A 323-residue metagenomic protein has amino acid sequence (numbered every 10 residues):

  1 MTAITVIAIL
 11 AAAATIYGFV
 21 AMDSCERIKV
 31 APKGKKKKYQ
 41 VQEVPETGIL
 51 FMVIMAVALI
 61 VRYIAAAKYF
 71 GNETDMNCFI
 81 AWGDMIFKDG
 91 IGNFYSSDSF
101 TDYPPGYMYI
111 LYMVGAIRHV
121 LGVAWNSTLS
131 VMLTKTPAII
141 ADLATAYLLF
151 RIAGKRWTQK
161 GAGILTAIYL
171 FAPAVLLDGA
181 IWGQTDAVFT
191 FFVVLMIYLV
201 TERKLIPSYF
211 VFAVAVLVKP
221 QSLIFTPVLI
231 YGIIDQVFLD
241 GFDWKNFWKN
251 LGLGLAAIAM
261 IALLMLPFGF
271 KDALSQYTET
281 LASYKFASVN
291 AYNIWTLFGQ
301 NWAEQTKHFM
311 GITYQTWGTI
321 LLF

Functional and structural regions predicted by a protein language model:
M1-I64, G154, A162-I164, L255: Start-transfer (signal-anchor) and selected internal transmembrane alpha helices of multi-pass inner/ER membrane
A58, L165-F171, F212, V216: Short helix- or helix-capping micro-motifs that position conserved polar/aromatic residues at function-defining sites
D75-D102, G106, M113-V123, F270-Y277: Extracytosolic helix-loop segments that constitute the early lumenal/periplasmic catalytic or substrate-binding loops
M132-W157, F323: Transmembrane-helix motifs of polytopic, lipid-linked glycan transferases
P137-I140, A167-F171, V175-V193, V218 (+1 more regions): Multi-pass, polyprenyl lipid-linked donor-dependent membrane glycosyltransferases
A146, T280-F323: Aromatic/glycine/proline-enriched transmembrane-helix motif characteristic of membrane-embedded glycan-assembly enzymes
L148-R151, V188-L205: Specific aromatic-rich, kink-prone transmembrane helix
F225-A259: Perimembrane helix-loop-helix junctions
